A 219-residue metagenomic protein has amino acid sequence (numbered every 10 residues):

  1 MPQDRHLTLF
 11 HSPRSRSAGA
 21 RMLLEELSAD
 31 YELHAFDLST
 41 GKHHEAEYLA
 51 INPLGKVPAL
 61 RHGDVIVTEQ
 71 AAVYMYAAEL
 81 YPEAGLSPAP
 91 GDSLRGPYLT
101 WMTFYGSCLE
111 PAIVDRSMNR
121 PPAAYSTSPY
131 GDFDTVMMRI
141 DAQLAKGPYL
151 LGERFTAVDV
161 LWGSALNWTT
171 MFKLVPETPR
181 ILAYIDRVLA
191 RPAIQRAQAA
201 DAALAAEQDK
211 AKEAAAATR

Functional and structural regions predicted by a protein language model:
M1-S128, D141: GST-like domain detector, emphasizing the conserved glutathione-binding G-site in the N-terminal thioredoxin-like
S12, R16, M137, W162-A165 (+1 more regions): Tryptophan-centric aromatic hotspots in well-structured domains and transmembrane helices
L23, A78, A165-L166, Q198: Active-site-flanking alpha-helical
L38-S39, V158, A202: Conserved beta-strand edge residues that scaffold enzyme active sites
M102-P192: GST-like fold's C-terminal all-alpha helical module
R191-P192, R196-A197, L204: A late-sequence structural motif
D201-R219: Acidic/histidine-enriched, glycine/proline-rich intrinsically disordered or flexible terminal extensions
